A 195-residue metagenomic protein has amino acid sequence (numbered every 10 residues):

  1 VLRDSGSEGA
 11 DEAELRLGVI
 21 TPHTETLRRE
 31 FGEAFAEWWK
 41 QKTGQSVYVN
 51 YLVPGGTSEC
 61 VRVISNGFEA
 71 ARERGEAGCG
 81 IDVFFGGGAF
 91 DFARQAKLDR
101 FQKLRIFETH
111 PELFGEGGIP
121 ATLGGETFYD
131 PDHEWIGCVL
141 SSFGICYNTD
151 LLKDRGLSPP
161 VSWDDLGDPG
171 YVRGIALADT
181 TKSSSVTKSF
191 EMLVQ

Functional and structural regions predicted by a protein language model:
V1-D4, D130: N-terminal leader/linker segments that precede catalytic domains of diphosphate-processing enzymes
R3-K97: Early extracytoplasmic/lumenal segment of secretory-pathway proteins
P22-R29, S58, G80-V83, G87-Q195: Extracytoplasmic ligand-binding site segments that recognize negatively charged/polar headgroups
